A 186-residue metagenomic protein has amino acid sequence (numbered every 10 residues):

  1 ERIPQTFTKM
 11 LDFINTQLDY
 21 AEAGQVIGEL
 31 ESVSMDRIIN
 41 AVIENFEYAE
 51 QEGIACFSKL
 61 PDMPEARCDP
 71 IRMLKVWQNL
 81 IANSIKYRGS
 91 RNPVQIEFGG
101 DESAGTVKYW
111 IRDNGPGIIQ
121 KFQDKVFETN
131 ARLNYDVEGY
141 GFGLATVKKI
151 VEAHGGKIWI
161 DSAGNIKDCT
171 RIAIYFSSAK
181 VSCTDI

Functional and structural regions predicted by a protein language model:
I3-M10: Short alpha-helical segment of the dimerization/phosphotransfer core of two-component systems
G24-E29, E65-C68: Conserved micro-motifs of the catalytic ATP-binding
S84-R88: Short helix-loop "hinge" at the ATP-lid/N-box region of the Bergerat-fold HATPase_c
P93-G105: Short beta-strand/loop element within the Bergerat-fold HATPase_c
I118-N130: Short conserved segment of the HATPase_c
Q123, G143, V147: Short alpha-helical Gxxx[C/S/T] motif in the catalytic ATP-binding
V151-E152: Detector for a conserved hydrophobic position within an alpha-helical segment of the HATPase_c
